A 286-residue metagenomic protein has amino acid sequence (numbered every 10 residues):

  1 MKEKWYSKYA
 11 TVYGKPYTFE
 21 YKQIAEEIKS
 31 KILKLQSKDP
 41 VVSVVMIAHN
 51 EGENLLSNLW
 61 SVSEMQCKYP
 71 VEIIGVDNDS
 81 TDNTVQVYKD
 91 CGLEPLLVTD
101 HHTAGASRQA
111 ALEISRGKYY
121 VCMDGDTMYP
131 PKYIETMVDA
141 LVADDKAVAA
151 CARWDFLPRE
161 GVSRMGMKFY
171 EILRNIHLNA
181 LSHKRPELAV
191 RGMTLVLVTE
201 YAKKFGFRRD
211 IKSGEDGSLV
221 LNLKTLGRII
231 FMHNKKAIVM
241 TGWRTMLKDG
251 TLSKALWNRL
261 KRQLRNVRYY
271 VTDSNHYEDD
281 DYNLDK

Functional and structural regions predicted by a protein language model:
M1-S61: N-proximal low-complexity "stem/linker" segments adjacent to membrane-targeting elements
W60-P70: Short, acidic, metal-binding catalytic loop of nucleotide-sugar glycosyltransferases
S61, D77-V85, T127: A conserved acidic beta->alpha catalytic loop
V98-S115: Glycine-rich, basic loop-to-helix element that forms the pyrophosphate-binding segment of sugar-nucleotide handling
Y120: Short aromatic/hydrophobic "clamp" motif used to bind/position activated sugar donors
K132-R164: Conserved donor NDP-sugar-binding/catalytic core segment of glycosyltransferases
R153-F156, G166-L188, G192: Short, flexible, basic/aromatic active-site loop/helix in glycosyltransferases
S213-L219: Acidic donor-binding loop at a coil-to-helix junction in glycosyltransferase catalytic cores that engages
